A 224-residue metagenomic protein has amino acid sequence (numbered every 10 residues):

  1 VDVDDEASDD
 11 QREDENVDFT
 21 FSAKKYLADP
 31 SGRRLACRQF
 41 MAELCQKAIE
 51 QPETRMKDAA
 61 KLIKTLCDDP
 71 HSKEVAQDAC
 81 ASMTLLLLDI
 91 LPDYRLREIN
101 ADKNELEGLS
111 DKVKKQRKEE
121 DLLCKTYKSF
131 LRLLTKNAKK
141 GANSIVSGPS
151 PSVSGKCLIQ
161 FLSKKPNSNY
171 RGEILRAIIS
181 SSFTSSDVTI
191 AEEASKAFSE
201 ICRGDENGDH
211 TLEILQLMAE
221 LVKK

Functional and structural regions predicted by a protein language model:
V1-K224: Charge-rich, low-complexity intrinsically disordered regions
